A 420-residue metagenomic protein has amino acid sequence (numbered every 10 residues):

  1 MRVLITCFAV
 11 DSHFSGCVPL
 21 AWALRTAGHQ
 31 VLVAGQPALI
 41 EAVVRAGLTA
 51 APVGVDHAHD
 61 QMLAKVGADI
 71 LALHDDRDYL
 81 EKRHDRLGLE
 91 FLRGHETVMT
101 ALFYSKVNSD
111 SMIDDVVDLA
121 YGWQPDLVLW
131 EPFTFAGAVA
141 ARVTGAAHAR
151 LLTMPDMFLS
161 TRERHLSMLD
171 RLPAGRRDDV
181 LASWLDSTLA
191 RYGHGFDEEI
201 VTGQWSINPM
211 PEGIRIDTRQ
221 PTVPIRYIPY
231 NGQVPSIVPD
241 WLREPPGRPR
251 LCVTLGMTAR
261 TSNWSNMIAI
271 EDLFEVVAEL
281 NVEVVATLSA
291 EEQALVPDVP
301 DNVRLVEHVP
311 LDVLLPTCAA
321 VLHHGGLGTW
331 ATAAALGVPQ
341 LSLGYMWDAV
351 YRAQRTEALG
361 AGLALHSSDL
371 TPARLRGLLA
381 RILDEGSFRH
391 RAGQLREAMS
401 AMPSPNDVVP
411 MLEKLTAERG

Functional and structural regions predicted by a protein language model:
M1-H57: N-terminal subdomain of nucleotide-sugar transferases
A21, V306-R355: A donor-sugar binding/catalytic signature common to diverse glycosyltransferases and related nucleotide-sugar
Q36, G175-A259, S289-E292: A nucleotide-sugar donor-handling region in carbohydrate enzymes
G54-W123: Phosphate/nucleotide-donor binding subsite
G94-A182: Conserved nucleotide-sugar donor-interacting segment of glycosyltransferase catalytic cores, predominantly GT-B
T222-A320: Donor-nucleotide binding loops and adjacent catalytic segments primarily of GT-B fold Leloir glycosyltransferases
W347-L378: Change "using UDP/GDP/dTDP sugars" to "using nucleotide sugars
G377-G420: C-terminal amphipathic helix plus adjacent low-complexity, charged tail appended to glycosyltransferase catalytic
